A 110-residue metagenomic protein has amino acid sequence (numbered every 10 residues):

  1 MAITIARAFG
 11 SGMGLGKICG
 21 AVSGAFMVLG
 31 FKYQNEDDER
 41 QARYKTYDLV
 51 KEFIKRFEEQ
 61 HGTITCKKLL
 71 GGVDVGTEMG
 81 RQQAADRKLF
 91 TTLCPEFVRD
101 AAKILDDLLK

Functional and structural regions predicted by a protein language model:
M1-K32: Small-residue-enriched, tightly packed secondary-structure blocks
M1-T4, F31-E52: Phosphate-handling active-site elements
G12-G14, L29-D37, E52, T77-A84: Short amphipathic alpha-helical patches
M13-G16, Q41-Y44, D48, T92: A short glycine-/small-residue-rich loop at the edge of a beta-strand within enzyme catalytic domains
G24-V28, R40, G71-M79: Membrane-targeting and insertion segments and their boundary/processing signals
M27-Q34, K103-D107: Short glycine/serine- and small hydrophobic-enriched flexible loop segments
T46-K110: C-terminal binding/interaction regions
